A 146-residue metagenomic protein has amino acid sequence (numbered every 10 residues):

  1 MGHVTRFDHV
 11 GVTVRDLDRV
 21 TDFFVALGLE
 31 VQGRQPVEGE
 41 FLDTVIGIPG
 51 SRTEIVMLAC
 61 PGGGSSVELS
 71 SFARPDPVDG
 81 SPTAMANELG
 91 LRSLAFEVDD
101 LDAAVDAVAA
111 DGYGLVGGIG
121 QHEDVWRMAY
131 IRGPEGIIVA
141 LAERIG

Functional and structural regions predicted by a protein language model:
M1-H3, R34-P36, M57, S65-S70 (+3 more regions): Vicinal oxygen chelate
M1-T21, L27-E30, G90-F96, I145-G146: N-terminal beta-strand motif that seeds the catalytic metal site of vicinal oxygen chelate
R6, L42, M85-E88: Short, flexible coil/turn micro-motifs enriched in small/turn-prone residues
R6, S51-R52, G90, V125: Exposed loop/turn and edge beta-strand positions of beta-sandwich/beta-sheet ligand-binding modules
T13-G64, A103, A110: Core segments of cupin and vicinal oxygen chelate
L27-L29, P75-V78: Short hydrophobic/aromatic-rich motifs at helix boundaries and adjacent loops
G39-T44, D76-P82: A short, acidic/glycine-rich surface segment
A73-D76, E88: Glycine-rich, pocket-lining loop/helix-strand segments that form or immediately flank
